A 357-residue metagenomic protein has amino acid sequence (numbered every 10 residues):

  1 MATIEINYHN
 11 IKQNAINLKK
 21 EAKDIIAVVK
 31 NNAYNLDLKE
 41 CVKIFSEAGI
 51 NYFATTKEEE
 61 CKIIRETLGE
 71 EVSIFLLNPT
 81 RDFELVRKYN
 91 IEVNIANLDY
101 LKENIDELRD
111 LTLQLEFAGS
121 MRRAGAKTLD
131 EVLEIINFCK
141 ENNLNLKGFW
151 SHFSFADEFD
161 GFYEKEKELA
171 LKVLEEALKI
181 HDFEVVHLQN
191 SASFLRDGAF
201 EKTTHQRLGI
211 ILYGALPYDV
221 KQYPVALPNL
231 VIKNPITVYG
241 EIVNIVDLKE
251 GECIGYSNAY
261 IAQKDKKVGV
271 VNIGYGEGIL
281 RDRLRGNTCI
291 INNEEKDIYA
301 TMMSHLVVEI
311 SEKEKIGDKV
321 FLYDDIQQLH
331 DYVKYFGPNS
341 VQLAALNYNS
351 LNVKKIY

Functional and structural regions predicted by a protein language model:
M1-T3, L133, N137, P224-N234: Short aromatic-glycine motifs in intrinsically disordered, low-complexity regions
A2-I6, N10-Q13, K23-L178, D182-V185 (+1 more regions): Active-site-proximal beta-alpha core segment in soluble small-molecule metabolic enzymes
N31-N32, F153, S191, I210-I211 (+1 more regions): Active-site metal-binding loops of divalent metal-dependent hydrolases
A126-K127, R196, V243, I310: Short beta-strand-to-turn element immediately C-terminal to the catalytic PLP-Schiff-base lysine in fold type I
D160-K264: Anionic-ligand-binding alpha/beta catalytic cores of soluble enzymes and soluble regulatory domains that recognize
I245-Y357: C-terminal accessory subdomain/extension
